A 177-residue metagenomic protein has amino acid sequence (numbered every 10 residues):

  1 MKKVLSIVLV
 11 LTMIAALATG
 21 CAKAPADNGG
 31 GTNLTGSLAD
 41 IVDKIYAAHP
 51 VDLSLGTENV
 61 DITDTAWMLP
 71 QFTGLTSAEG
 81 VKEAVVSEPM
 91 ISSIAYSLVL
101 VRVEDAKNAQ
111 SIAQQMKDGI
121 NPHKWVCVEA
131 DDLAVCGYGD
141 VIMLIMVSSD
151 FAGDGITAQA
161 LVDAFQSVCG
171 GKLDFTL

Functional and structural regions predicted by a protein language model:
M1-V8: Positively charged n-region of N-terminal signal peptides that target proteins for export
A16-G20: C-terminal motif of bacterial Sec signal peptides marking the signal peptidase cleavage site
A22-A24: Bacterial signal peptide processing site
T32-P89: Surface-exposed, low-hydrophobicity interaction/linker segments
L38-V42, A109, A113-K117, A158-V162 (+1 more regions): Extracytoplasmic/secreted envelope proteins and their assembly/folding machinery, especially bacterial periplasmic
K44, A48, Q115-H123, A164-K172: Structured segments of extracytoplasmic/periplasmic soluble domains in secreted or envelope-associated proteins
G74-G119, H123-V126: Mid-length scaffold segments of soluble, non-membrane domains
M90, C127-L177: A short, solvent-exposed beta-edge/loop patch
